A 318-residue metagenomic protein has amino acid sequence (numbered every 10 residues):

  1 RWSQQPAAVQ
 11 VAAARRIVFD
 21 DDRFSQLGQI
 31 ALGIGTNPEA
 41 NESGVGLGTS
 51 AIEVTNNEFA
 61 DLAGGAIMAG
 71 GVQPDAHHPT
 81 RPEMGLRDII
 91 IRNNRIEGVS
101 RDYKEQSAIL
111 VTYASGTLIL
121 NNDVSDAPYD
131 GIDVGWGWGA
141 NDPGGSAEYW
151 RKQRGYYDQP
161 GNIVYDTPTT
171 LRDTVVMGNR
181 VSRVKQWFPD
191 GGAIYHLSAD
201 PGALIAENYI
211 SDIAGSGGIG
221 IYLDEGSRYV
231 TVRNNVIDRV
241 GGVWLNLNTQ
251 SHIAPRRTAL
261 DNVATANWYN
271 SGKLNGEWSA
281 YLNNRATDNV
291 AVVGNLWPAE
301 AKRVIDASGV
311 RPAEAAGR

Functional and structural regions predicted by a protein language model:
R1-V18, R23-Q29, G33-E39: Conserved, compact domain cores that house catalytic/ligand-binding motifs in diverse enzymes and effector modules
W2-A7, G28-I34, A63-A69, S100-S107 (+8 more regions): Short glycine/acidic-rich loop motifs that flank beta-strands on beta-rich extracellular proteins
Q5-Q10, G33-G46, V72-E83, E105-L110 (+3 more regions): The substrate-binding groove and active-site-proximal loops of carbohydrate-active enzymes, especially glycoside
R15-Q29, G46-G64, T80-S100, S115-D130 (+5 more regions): Right-handed parallel beta-helix
T36-P38, G71-Q73, W138, S227 (+1 more regions): Active-site-proximal loop/turn and secondary-structure-junction residues that shape catalytic pockets, frequently
H196-L197, G220-G226, N246-P255: Short, contiguous acidic/charged loop-to-helix segments that flank catalytic cores in large enzymes
S279-R318: Surface beta-loop-beta hairpin patches that serve as ligand-binding interfaces in beta-rich domains
